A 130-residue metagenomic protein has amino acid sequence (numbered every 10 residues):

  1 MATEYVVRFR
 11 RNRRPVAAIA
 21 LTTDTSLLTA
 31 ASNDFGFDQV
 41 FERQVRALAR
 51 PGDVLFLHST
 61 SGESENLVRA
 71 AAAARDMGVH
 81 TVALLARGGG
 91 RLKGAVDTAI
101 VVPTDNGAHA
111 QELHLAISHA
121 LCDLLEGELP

Functional and structural regions predicted by a protein language model:
M1-P130: Glycine-rich phosphate-binding loops that contact phosphosugars or nucleotide phosphates
